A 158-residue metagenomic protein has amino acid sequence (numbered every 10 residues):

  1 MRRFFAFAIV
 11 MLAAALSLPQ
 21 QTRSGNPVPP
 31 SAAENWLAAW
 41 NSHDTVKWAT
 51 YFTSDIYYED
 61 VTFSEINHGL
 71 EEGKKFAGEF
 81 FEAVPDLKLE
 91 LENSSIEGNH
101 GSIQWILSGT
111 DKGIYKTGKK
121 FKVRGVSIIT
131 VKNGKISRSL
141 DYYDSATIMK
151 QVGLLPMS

Functional and structural regions predicted by a protein language model:
F4, M11-Y51, L155-S158: Short, low-complexity N-terminal intrinsically disordered segments enriched in polar/charged residues
P27, V46-G98: A solvent-exposed, acidic/Ser-Thr-rich amphipathic alpha-helical stretch
W36, K47-A49, I56, G69 (+4 more regions): Hydrophobic pocket/interface hotspot
F52, L107-G109, S127, Y143: Short beta-strand segments enriched in hydrophobic/aromatic residues within well-folded beta-rich domains
S64, E82-D86, T110-K120: Short, cysteine-centered beta-strand-loop-beta hairpins and adjacent loop/turn segments enriched in charged/polar
G98-G109: A short hydrophobic beta-strand element
S102, K122-V152: Short beta-strand edge/turn micro-motifs at domain boundaries
